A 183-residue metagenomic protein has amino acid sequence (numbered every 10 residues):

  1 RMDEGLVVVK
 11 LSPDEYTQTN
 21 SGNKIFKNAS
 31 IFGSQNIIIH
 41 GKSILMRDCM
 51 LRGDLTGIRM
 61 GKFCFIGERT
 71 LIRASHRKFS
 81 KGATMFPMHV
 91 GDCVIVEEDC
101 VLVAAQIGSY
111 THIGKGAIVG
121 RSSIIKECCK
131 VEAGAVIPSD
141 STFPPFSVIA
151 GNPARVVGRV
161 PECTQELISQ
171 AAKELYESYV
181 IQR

Functional and structural regions predicted by a protein language model:
R1-K42, M50: Extended, small-residue-rich solenoid/repeat segments and analogous flexible loops that form exposed scaffolds
R1-Q18, M60-K62, G67-D92, E98-R183: Glycine-rich hexapeptide-repeat left-handed beta-helix
F32-Q35, R52-G57, H76, A83: Right-handed parallel beta-helix/beta-solenoid
I37, D48-L51, I58, G134: Extracellular beta-helix/beta-solenoid repeat scaffolds
